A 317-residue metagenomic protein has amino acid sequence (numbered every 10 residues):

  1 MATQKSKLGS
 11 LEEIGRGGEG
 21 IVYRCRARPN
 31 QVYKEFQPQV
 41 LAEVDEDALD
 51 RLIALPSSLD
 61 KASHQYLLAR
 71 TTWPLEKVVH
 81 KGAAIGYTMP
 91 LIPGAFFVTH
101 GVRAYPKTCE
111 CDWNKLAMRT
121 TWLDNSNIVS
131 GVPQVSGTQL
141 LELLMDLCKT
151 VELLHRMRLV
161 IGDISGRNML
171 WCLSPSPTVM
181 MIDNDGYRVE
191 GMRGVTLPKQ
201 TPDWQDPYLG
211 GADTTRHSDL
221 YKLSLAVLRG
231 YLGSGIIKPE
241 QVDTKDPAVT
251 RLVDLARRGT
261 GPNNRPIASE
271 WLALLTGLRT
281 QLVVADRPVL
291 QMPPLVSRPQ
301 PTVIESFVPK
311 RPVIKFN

Functional and structural regions predicted by a protein language model:
M1-D45, Y66-W73, H80-K81: ATP-binding glycine-rich phosphate-binding loop
Q39-Q65: The N-lobe alphaC helix and its flanking beta3-alphaC-beta4 segment of protein kinase-like domains, centered on
V40-L41, F96, V189-G191: Conserved protein kinase catalytic core
T72-G137: Conserved structural core of kinase catalytic domains
E142-L144, V151-L173: Catalytic-loop of the protein kinase fold
N168-N184: Conserved protein kinase catalytic/activation segment
M180, D185-R258: C-lobe/activation-segment region of protein kinase-like
L232-N317: Helical subdomain adjoining the active site within ATP-dependent kinase catalytic cores
